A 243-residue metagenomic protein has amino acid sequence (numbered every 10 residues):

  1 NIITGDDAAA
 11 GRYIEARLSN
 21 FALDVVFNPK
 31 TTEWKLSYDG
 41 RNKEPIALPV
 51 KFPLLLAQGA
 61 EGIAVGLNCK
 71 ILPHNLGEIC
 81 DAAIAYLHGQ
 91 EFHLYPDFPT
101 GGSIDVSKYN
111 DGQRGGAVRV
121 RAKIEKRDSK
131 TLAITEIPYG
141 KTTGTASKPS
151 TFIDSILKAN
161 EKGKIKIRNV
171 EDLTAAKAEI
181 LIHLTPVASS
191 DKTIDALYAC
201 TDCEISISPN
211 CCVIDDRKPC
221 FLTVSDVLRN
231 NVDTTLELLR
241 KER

Functional and structural regions predicted by a protein language model:
G5, A9-A16, N20-F21, V25 (+5 more regions): C-terminal interaction appendages of subunits in large macromolecular complexes
D6, D39-P45: Glycine-rich anion-binding loops of enzyme active sites
